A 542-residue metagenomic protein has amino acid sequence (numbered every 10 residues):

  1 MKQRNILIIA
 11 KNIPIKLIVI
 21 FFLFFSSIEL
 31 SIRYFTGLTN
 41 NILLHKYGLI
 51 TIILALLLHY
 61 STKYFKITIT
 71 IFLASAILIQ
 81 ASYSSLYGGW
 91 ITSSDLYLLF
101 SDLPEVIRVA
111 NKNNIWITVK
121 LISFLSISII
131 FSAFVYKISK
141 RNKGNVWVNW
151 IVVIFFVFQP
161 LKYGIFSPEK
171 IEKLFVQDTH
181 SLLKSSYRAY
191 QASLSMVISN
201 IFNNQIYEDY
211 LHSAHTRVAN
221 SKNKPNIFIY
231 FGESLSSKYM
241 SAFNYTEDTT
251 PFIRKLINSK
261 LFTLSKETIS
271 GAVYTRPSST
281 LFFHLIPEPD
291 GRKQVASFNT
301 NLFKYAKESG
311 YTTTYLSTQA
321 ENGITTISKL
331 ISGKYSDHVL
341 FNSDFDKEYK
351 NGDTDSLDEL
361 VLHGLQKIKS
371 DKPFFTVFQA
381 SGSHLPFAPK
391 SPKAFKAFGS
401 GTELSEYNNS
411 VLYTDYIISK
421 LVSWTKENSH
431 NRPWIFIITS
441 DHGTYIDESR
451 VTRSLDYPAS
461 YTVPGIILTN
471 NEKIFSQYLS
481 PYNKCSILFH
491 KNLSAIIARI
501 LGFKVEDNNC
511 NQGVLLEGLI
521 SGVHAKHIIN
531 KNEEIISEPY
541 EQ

Functional and structural regions predicted by a protein language model:
M1-T179: Transmembrane and membrane-interface helices of multi-pass, inner-membrane envelope-modifying transferases
I9-F24, F35-L44, H59-K66, E105 (+7 more regions): Membrane-interface soluble catalytic domains
A55, V218, E359-K369, F395-F436: A long, amphipathic alpha-helix that forms part of the scaffold/cap immediately adjacent to metal-dependent active
F156-Y230, S234-F395, H490-I520: Active-site-proximal alpha/beta segments of enzymes that process anionic O-linked groups
E247-D248, K426, H430-P433, I437-F475 (+1 more regions): Histidine-centered active-site microenvironments of extracellular/periplasmic hydrolases and transferases
Y315-S317, F375-G382, N408-T414, I435-S440 (+1 more regions): Short beta-strand segments
K393-A397, S454-D456: Flexible, surface-exposed loop regions and adjacent strand-edge segments of Gram-negative outer-membrane beta-barrel
I418, D441, G465, L493 (+1 more regions): Hydrophobic, well-ordered secondary-structure elements that form the walls of internal hydrophobic environments
